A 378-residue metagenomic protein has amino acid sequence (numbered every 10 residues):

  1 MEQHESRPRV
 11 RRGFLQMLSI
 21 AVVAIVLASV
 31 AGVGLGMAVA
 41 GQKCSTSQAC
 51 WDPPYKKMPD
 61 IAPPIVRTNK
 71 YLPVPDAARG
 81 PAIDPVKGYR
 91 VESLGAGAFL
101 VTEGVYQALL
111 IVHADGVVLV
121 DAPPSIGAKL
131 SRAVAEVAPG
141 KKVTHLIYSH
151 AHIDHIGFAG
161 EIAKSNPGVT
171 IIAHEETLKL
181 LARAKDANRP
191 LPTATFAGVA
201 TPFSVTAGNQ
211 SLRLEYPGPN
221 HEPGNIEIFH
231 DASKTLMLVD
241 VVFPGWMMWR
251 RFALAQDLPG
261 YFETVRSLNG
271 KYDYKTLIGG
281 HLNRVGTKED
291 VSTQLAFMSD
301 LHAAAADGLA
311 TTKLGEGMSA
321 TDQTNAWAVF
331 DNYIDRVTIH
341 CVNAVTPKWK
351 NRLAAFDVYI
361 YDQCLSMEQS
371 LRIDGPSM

Functional and structural regions predicted by a protein language model:
R7-A24: N-terminal Sec-pathway targeting helices
L15-Q16, I20, G32-P59, L314-M378: C-terminal regulatory/interaction regions
M17-I20, S29-D115: Zn-dependent metallo-beta-lactamase
A40, K129-T206: Active-site HxH/HxHxD metal-binding segment of metal-dependent hydrolases
G88-E136, E227-H230, K234-V239: Conserved beta-strand hairpin/beta-sheet module of binuclear metal-dependent hydrolase folds, prominently
V120-P123, K142-H152, I172-E175, P217 (+2 more regions): Active-site neighborhood of phospho(di)ester-bond hydrolases with catalytic His/Asp-centered motifs
E176-G224, D231-A232, F262-R266, Y272: Metallo-beta-lactamase
F262-A326: Divalent-metal (often Zn2+) His-rich catalytic cores of metallo-beta-lactamase-fold enzymes
